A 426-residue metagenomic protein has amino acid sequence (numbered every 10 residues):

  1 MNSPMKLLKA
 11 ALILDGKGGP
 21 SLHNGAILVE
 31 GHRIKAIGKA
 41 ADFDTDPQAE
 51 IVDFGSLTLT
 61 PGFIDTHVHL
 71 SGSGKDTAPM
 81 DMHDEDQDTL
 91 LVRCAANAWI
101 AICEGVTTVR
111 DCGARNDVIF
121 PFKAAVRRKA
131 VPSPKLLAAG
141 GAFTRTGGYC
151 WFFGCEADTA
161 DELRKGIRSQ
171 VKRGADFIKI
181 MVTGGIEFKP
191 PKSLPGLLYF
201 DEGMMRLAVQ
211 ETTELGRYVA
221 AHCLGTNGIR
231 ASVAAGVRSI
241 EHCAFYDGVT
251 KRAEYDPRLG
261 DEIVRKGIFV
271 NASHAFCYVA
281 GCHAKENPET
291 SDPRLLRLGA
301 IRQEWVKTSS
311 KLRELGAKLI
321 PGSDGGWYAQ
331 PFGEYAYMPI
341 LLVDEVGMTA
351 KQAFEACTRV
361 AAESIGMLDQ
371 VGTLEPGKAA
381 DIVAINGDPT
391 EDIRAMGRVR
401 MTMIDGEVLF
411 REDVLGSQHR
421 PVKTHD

Functional and structural regions predicted by a protein language model:
M1-L7, I13, K17-T60, S417: Histidine-rich, glycine-flanked metal-binding segment
D15, C357-R359, E363, P376-V422: C-terminal cap of metal-dependent C-N hydrolases
L57-R128, G203, G228, A235: Metal-associated gating/positioning segment near the N- to mid-region
H69-L90, W99-I102, P132, G140 (+5 more regions): Active-site gating loops and adjacent loop-to-helix segments of metal-dependent hydrolytic enzymes
G74-T77, I119, F188-P191, I229-V237 (+5 more regions): Histidine/acidic-residue-rich catalytic or RNA/ligand-binding cores of hydrolases and nuclease-related proteins
P79-V92, G148-K165, L197, Y218-C223: Active-site mouth loops of central-metabolism enzymes
P121, D161-M181, G185-F269, A284-T290 (+2 more regions): Histidine/acidic residue-rich metal-binding segments in metalloenzymes
E214, P288-L296, I301-D388: His/Asp/Glu-enriched, well-ordered alpha-helical/loop segment that forms or immediately abuts the divalent-metal
